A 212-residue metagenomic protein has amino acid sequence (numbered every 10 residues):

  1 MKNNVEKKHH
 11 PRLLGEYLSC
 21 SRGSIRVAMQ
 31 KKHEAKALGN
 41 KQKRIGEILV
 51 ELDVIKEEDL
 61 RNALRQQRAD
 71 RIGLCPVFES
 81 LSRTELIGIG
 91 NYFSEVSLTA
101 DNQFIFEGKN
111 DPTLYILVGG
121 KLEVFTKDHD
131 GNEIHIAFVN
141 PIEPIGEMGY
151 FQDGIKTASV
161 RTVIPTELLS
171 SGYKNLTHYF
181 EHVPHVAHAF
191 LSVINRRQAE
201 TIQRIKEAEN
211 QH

Functional and structural regions predicted by a protein language model:
M1-I87, Q211: Non-catalytic accessory regions
L49, V54-I55, L117, L122 (+1 more regions): Short hydrophobic beta-strand motif reused across regulatory alpha/beta modules
E58, I89, F125, E147-M148 (+1 more regions): Residues that scaffold the ATP/ADP-binding catalytic core of kinase and kinase-like folds
R68-A69, S82-G88, K156, K174-H212: A small-molecule sensor/coupling module
G73-F125, P144: Regulatory nucleotide-sensing modules
K109, L117, H129, D153 (+1 more regions): A short, compositionally biased micro-patch
L122-I134: A short beta-strand-loop-beta hairpin characteristic of the jelly-roll/cupin
I134-L191: Cyclic-nucleotide recognition modules
